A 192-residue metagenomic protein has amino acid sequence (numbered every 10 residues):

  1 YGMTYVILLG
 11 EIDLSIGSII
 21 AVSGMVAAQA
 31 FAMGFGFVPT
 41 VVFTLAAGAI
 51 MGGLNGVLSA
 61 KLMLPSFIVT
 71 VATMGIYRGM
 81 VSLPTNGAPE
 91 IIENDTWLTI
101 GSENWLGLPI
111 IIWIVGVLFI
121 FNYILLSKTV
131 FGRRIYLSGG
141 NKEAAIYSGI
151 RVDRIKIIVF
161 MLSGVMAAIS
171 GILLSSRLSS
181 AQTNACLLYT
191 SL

Functional and structural regions predicted by a protein language model:
Y1-M33, V57-M63, S191: Single transmembrane alpha-helix segments in multi-pass membrane proteins
L14, F35-P39, S66, F131 (+1 more regions): Membrane-helix interface segments
S18-I19, V38-A46, I68, I112-G116 (+1 more regions): Hydrophobic alpha-helical transmembrane segments
S23, T40, T44-G48, S163-G171: Alpha-helical transmembrane segments in multi-pass membrane proteins
F35-M74: Alpha-helical transmembrane segments within multi-pass membrane transporters and channels
L62, S66-T129, I155-I158, R177-C186: Transmembrane helix-bundle core of multi-pass membrane transporters and related energy-transducing complexes
F121-M161: Membrane-helix/interface signature in polytopic inner-membrane proteins
C186-L192: Residue-level detector of conserved catalytic or cofactor/ligand-binding positions in enzyme active sites
